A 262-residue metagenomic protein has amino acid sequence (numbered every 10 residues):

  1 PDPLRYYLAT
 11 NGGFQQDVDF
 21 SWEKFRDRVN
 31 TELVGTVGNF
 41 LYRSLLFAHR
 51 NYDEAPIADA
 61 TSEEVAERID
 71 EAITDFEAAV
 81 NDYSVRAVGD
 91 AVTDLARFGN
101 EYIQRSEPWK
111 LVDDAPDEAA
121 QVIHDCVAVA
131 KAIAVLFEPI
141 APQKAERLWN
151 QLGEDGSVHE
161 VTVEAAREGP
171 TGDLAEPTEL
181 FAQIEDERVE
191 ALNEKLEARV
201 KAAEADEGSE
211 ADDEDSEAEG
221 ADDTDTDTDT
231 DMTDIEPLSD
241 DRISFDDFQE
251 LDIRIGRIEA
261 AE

Functional and structural regions predicted by a protein language model:
P1-E63, D155-E179: Catalytic adenosine-cofactor/nucleotide-binding cores of aminoacyl-tRNA synthetases and other
D2-P3, K24, E64, R68 (+5 more regions): Exposed alpha-helical structural elements
D19-L33, E71-D90: Extended, non-catalytic structural segments that build the interaction scaffolds of large macromolecular assemblies
G38-S44, V85-V88, V92, G99: Extended amphipathic alpha-helical segments enriched in small hydrophobics
L41-F76, N100-P116, L196-K201: Conserved, charged catalytic cores of large soluble enzymes
Y83, T93, R97-E262: Basic, alpha-helical terminal appendages of large translation-related enzymes
